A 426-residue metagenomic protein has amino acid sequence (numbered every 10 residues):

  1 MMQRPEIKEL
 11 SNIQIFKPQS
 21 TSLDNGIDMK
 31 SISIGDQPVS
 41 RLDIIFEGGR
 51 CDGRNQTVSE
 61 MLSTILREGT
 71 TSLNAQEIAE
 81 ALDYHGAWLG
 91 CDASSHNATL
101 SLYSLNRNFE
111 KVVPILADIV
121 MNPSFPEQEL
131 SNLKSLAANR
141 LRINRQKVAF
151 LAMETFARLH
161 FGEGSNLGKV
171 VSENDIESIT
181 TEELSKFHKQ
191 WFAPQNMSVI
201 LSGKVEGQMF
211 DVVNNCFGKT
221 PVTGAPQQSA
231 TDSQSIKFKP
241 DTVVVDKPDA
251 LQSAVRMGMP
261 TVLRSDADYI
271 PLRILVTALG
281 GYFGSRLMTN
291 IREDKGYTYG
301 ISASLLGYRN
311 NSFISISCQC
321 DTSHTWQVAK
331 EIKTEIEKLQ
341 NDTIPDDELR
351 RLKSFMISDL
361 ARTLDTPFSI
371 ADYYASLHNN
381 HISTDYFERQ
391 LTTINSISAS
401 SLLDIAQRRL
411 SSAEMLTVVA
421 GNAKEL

Functional and structural regions predicted by a protein language model:
M1-E80, S185-N290, A329, E414-L426: His/Glu-rich zincin catalytic helix
M1-R4, S22, E77-Q227, V262-L263 (+1 more regions): Charge-rich, well-structured scaffold segments of protease-associated domains
